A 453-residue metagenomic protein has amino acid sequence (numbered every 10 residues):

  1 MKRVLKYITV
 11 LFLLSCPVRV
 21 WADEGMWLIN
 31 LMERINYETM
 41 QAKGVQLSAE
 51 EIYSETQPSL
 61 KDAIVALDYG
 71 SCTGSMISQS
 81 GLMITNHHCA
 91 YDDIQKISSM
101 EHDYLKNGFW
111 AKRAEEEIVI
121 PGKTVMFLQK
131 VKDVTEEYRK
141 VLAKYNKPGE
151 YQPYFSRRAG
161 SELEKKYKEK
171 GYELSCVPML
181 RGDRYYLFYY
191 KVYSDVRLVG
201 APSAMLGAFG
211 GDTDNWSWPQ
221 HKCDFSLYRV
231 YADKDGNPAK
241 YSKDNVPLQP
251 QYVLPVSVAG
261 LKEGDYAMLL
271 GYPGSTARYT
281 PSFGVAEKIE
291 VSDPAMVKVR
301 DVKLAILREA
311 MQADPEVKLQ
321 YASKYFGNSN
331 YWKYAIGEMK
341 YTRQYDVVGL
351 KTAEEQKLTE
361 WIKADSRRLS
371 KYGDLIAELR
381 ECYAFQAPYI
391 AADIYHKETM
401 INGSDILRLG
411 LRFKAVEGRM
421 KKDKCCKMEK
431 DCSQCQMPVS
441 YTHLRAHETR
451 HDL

Functional and structural regions predicted by a protein language model:
M1-A22: Bacterial Sec-dependent N-terminal signal peptides
V20, Y37-A42, Q46, I97-K240 (+2 more regions): Buried, small/hydrophobic-residue-enriched core segments of structured protein domains
D23, G81, T85, G264: Terminal peptide-recognition signature
D23-M40: Short N-terminal segments immediately surrounding and downstream of signal-peptide cleavage
D62-S80, V253-P255: A conserved glycine-rich beta-strand in the N-terminal activation segment of trypsin-fold
I84-Q95, G271-S275: Short beta->alpha transition motifs characteristic of CBS
T442-T449: Conserved small/polar residues in nucleotide/adenosyl-binding loops
